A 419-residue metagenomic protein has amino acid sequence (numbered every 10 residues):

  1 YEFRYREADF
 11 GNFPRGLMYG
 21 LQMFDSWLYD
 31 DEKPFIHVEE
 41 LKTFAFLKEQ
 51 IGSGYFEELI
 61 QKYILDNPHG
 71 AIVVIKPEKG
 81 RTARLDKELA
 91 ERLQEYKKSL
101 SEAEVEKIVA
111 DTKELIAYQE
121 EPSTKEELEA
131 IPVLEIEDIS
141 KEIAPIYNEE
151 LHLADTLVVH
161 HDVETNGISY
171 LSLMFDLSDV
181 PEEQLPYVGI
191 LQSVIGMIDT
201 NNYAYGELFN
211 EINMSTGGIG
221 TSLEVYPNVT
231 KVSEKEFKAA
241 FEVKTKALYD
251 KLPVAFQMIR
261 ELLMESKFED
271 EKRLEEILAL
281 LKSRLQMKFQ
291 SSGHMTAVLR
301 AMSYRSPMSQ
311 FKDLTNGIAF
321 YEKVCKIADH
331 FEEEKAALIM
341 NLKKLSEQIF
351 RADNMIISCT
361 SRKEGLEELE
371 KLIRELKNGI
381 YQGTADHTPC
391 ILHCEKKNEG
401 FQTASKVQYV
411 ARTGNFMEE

Functional and structural regions predicted by a protein language model:
Y1, G54, Y63, T112 (+5 more regions): Alpha-helix boundary/capping residues
Y1-K48, P68-E78, R84, N166-E265 (+3 more regions): M16 family metallopeptidases and their MPP-like homologs
F13-H37, S99-G196, N354, S358 (+2 more regions): His/Glu-based metal-binding/catalytic segments typifying zinc-dependent metallopeptidases
L28-T112, C325-T384: Ordered core of a single globular domain
G52, P132-E135, A204, D270 (+2 more regions): A diffuse structural propensity rather than consistent per-protein peaks
I64, D162-E164, E234-E236, Q348 (+1 more regions): Sterically constrained small-residue positions within well-ordered secondary structures of folded domains
V159-H161, T221-S233, K344-S346, N398-F401: Short beta-strand/turn micro-motifs at beta-sheet edges
E269-R273, G383-D386: Flexible helix-coil linker/hinge segments at domain or subdomain boundaries
